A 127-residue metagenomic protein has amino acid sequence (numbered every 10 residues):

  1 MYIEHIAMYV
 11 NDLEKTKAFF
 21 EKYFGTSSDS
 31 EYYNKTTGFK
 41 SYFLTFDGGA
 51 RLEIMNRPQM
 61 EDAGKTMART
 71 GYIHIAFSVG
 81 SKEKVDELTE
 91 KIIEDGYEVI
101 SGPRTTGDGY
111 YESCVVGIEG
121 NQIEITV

Functional and structural regions predicted by a protein language model:
M1-K17, Y72-F77: N-terminal beta-strand motif that seeds the catalytic metal site of vicinal oxygen chelate
M8-R51: Core segments of cupin and vicinal oxygen chelate
E14-A18, K22, E83-E94: Replace "anionic and nucleotidyl ligands
D29-E31, I54, Q59-G64: A short, acidic/glycine-rich surface segment
E31, F43-T45, T89-V127: Vicinal oxygen chelate
G38, G71, G109: Exposed loop/turn and edge beta-strand positions of beta-sandwich/beta-sheet ligand-binding modules
G48-R51, M60, K82-E83: Short, charged/polar surface micro-motifs in flexible loops or helix N-caps
A68, I73-T89: Mid-chain, well-packed structural core segment of small domains
